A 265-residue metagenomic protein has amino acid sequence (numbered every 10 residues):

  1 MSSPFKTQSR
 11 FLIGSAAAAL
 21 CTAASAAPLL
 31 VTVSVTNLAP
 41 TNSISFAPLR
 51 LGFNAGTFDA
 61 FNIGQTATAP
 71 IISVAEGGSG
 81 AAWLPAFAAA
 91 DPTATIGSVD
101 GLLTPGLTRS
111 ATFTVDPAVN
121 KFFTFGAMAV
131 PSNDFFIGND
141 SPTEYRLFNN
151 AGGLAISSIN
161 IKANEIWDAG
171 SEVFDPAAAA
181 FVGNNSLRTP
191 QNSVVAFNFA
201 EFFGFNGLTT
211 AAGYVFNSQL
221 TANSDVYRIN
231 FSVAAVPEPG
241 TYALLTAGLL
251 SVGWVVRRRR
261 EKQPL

Functional and structural regions predicted by a protein language model:
M1-T7, Q263-L265: N-terminal secretory signal peptides that target proteins for export/translocation
S3, A27, T114-D116, Q219-T221: A general structural signal for short secondary-structure junctions and capping/turn motifs
S9, I13, A17-P28, R228-S251: Short, threonine-centered small-residue motifs that mark membrane-proximal processing/anchoring sites and TM-junction
P28-L30, L38-A151: Structured domain cores in non-transmembrane regions
I156-V233: Extracellular low-complexity, O-glycosylation-prone Ser/Thr/Pro/Gly-rich "stalks" and linkers flanking catalytic
W254-L265: C-terminal membrane-anchoring or membrane-association module
